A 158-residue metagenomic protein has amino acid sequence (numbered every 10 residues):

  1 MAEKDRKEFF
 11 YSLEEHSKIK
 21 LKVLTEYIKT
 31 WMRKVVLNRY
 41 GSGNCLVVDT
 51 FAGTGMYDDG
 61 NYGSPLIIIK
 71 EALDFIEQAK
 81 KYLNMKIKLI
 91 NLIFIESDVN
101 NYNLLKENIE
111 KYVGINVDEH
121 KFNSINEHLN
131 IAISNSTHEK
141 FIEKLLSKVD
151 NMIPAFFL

Functional and structural regions predicted by a protein language model:
M1-K7, V47-T50: Surface-exposed beta-strand-to-loop junctions that form interaction patches on eukaryotic regulatory domains
E3-G41: Class I SAM-dependent methyltransferase Rossmann-like catalytic core, especially the SAM/SAH-binding loop
K29-L146: SAM cofactor-binding core of SAM-dependent methyltransferases, primarily the Rossmann-like beta-alpha-beta module
D150: Active-site metal-binding core of divalent-cation-utilizing nuclease and nuclease-like domains
I153-L158: A short SAM/SAH-binding and catalytic strip from SAM-dependent methyltransferases
